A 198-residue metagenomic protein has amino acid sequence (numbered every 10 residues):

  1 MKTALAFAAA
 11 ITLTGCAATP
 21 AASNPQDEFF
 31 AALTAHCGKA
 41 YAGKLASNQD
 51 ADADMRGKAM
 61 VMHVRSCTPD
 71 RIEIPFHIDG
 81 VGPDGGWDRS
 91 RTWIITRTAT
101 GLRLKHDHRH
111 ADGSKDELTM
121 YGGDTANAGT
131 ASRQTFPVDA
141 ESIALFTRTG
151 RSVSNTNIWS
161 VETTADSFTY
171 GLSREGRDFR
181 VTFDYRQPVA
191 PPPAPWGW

Functional and structural regions predicted by a protein language model:
P25-A51: Tryptophan-anchored aromatic micro-motifs
A42-P69: Short, solvent-exposed loop/hinge segments that bridge or flank secondary-structure elements
A59-R65, R91-T96, Y121-G123, T156-V161 (+1 more regions): Hydrophobic/aromatic beta-strand elements that line small-molecule binding cavities or substrate pockets in beta-rich
R65-H106: Mid-chain, structured segments of secreted extracytoplasmic proteins
W93-L145: An exposed acidic His-Trp-rich patch
T119-D124, A165-W198: Edge beta-strand at a domain terminus
R133-E175: Helix-rich interaction surfaces within compact, conserved domain-sized segments that mediate assembly or partner
